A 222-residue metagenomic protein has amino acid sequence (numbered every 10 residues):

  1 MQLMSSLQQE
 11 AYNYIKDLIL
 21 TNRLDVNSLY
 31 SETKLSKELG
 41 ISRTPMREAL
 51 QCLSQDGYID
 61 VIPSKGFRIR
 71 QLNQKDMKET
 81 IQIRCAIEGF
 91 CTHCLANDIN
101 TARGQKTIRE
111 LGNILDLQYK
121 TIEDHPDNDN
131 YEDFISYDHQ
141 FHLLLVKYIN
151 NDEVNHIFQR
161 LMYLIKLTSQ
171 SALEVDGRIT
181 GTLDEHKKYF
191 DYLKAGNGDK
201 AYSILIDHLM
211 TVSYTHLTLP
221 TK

Functional and structural regions predicted by a protein language model:
M1-N97: Short linear motifs at protein or domain termini
S6, I179-T180: Short helix-capping and inter-helix turn/linker motifs at the boundaries of alpha-helical repeat units
E10-A11, P45, E79, Y137-Q140 (+2 more regions): Charged catalytic carboxylate motif
V61, T182-E185: N-terminal alpha-helical segment
A102-S171, D184-A195, K200-T211: Conserved amphipathic alpha-helical segments that form helical-bundle/coiled-coil interaction surfaces
E174-R178: Solvent-exposed loop and edge beta-strand segments that line ligand/cofactor-binding and catalytic clefts
T215-T221: Conserved small/polar residues in nucleotide/adenosyl-binding loops
